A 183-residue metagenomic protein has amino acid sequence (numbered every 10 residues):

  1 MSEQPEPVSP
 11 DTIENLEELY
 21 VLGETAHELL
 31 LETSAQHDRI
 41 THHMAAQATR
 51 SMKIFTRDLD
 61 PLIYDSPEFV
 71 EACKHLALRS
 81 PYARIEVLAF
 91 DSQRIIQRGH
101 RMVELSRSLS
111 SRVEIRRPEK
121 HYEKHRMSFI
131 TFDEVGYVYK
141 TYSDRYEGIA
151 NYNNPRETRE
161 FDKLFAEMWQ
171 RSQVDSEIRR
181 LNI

Functional and structural regions predicted by a protein language model:
M1-M44: Domain-start "cap" segments at the beginnings of catalytic or binding domains
S2-L19, Y142-I183: Signature of lipid phosphatidyltransferase scaffolds
L29-S34, I96-S106, F129-S143, F161-V174: Short secondary-structure transition/capping segments
S34-D38, H75-L76, A83-I85, R159 (+3 more regions): Terminal leader/tail segments of proteins
A35-D38, H42, S66, V70 (+1 more regions): Short, well-ordered alpha-helical scaffold segments within catalytic/effector domains
M44-S108: Primarily the HKD phosphodiesterase
M52, E114-T158: HKD (HxKxxxxD) catalytic microenvironment of the phospholipase D
